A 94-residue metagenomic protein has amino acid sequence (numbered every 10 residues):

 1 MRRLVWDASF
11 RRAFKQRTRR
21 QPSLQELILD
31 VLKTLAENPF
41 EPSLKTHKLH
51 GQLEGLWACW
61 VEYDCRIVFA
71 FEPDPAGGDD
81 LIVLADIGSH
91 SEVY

Functional and structural regions predicted by a protein language model:
M1-V31: Arg/Lys-rich, positively charged N-terminal/basic patches that mediate binding to nucleic acids
R3, P22-Q25, W60-Y94: Enriched for short, Lys/Arg-rich terminal
R11, K15, E54, S89-E92: A broad detector of the eukaryotic-type serine/threonine protein kinase catalytic domain
Q16-R20, N38, C59: Histidine kinase transmitter module recognition
R17, L35, F71-E72: Hydrophobic helix-cap positions at the C-terminus of alpha-helices in RecA-like/P-loop ATPase nucleotide-binding cores
V31, K45, G55, Y63-C65 (+1 more regions): A generic structural signal for short beta-strands and their flanking turns/coil linkers
T34-A58: A short, surface-exposed loop/turn module that caps and links secondary-structure elements
